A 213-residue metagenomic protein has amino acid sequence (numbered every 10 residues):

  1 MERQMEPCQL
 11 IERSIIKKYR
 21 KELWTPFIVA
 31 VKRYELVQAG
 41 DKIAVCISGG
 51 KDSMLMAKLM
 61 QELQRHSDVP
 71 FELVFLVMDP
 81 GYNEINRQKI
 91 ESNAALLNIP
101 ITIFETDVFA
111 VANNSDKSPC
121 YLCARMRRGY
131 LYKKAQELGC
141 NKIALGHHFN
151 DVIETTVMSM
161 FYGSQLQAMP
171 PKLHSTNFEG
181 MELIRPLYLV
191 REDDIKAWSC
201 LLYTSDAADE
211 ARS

Functional and structural regions predicted by a protein language model:
E2-Y162, P170, D193-A197, L201: ATP-dependent adenylation/nucleotidyltransferase module used to activate substrates
L138, A211-R212: Generic hydrophobic alpha-helical segments
Q167: CoA-thioester-processing core
P171-V190: Short, flexible loop segments at boundaries between secondary-structure elements
Y203-A211: Conserved small/polar residues in nucleotide/adenosyl-binding loops
